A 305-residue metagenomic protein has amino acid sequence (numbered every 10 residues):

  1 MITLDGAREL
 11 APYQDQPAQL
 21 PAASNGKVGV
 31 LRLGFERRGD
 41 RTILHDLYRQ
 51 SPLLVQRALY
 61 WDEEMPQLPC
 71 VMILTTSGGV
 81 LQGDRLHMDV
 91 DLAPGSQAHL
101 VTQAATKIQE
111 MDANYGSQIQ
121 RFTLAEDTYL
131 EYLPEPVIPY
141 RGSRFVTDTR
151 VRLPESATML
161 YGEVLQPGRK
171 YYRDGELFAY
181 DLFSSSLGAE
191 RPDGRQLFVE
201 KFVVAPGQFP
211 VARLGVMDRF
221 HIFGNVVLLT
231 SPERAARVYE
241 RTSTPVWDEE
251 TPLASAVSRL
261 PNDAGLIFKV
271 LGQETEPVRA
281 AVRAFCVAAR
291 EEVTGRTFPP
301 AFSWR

Functional and structural regions predicted by a protein language model:
M1-P136, R141, D148, V287 (+1 more regions): N-terminal, charged/glycine-rich beta-strand/loop interface patches
I2-G6, A18-V30, F35-Q50, A125-Y132 (+7 more regions): N-terminal intrinsically disordered, cationic/polar leader segments that include organellar targeting peptides
L53-R57, Q109-N114, G142-R144, K170-D174 (+2 more regions): A short, polar/proline- and glycine-enriched secondary-structure boundary/capping micro-motif
L92-P94, T102-A104, L124-E126, P134-P136 (+5 more regions): Short, structured patches in soluble enzyme cores that scaffold and shape functional sites
Q97-H99, Y129-E131, T158-M159, G224-N225 (+1 more regions): Structural motif
Y115, I138-S143, R152-P154, E176-Y180: Short capping loops/turns at secondary-structure boundaries
L165-R305: A structural signal for small-residue-enriched, beta-sheet-centric alpha/beta enzyme cores and oligomeric scaffold folds
